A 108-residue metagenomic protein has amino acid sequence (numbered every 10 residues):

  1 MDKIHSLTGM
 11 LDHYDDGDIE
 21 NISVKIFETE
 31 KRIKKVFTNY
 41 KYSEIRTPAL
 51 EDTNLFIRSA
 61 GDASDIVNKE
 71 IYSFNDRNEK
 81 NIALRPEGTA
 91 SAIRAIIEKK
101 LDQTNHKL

Functional and structural regions predicted by a protein language model:
M1-L108: TRNA-recognition modules of translation machinery and tRNA-sensing kinases, especially anticodon-binding
